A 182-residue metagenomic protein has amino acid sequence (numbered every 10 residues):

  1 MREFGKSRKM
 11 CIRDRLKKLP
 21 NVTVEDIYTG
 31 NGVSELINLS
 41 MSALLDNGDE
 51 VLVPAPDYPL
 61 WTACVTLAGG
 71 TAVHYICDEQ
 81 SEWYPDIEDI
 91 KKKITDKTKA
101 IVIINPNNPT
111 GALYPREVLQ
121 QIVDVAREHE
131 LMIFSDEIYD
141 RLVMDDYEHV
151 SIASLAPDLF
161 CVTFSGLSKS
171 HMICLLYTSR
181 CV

Functional and structural regions predicted by a protein language model:
M1, R8-K9, R13, N31 (+1 more regions): A structural motif shared across PLP-dependent enzymes of the aminotransferase-like
G5-D14, Y177-V182: Conserved small/polar residues in nucleotide/adenosyl-binding loops
R13-E50: Phosphate-binding glycine-rich loop
N31-E35, L39-S42, V53-G70: Substrate-binding/gating loop at the entrance of the active-site cleft, primarily in PLP-dependent aminotransferase-like
A68, E128-H129, L159: Helix C-cap/helix->beta junction micro-motif
V73, D78-M144: Active-site phosphate-binding strand-loop segment of PLP-dependent enzymes
L155-R180: Active-site PLP attachment segment
